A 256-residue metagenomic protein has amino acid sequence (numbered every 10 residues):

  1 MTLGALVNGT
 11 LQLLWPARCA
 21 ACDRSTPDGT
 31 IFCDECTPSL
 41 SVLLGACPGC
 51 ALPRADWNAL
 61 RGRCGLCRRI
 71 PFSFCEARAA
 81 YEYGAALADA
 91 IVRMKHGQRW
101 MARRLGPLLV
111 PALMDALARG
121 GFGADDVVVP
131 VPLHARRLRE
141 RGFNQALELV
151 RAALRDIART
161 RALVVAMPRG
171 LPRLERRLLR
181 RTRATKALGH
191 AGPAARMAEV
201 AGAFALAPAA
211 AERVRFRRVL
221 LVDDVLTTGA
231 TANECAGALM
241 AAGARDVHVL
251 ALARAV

Functional and structural regions predicted by a protein language model:
M1-V256: Glycine-rich phosphate/pyrophosphate-handling loop used in enzymes and phosphotransfer proteins
